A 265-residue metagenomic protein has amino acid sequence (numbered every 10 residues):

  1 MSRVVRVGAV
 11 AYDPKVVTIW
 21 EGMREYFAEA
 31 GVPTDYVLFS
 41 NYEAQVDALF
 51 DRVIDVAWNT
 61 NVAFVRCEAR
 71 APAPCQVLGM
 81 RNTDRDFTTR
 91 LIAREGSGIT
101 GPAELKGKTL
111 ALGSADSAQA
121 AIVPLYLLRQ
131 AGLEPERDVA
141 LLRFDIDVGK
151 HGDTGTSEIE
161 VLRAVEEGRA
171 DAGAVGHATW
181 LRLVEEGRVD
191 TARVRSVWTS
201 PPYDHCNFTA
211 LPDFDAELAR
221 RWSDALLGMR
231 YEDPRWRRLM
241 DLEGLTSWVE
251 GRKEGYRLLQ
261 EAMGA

Functional and structural regions predicted by a protein language model:
M1-V53, N59-V62, P234-A265: N-terminal hydrophobic or amphipathic helices and topogenic motifs
S2-A9, R81-A93, D138, L142-T154 (+2 more regions): Periplasmic-binding protein-like
V4-P14, E104-A121, L125-R129: Short loop->beta-strand "edge-of-pocket" segments that line small-molecule binding or catalytic clefts across diverse
Y36-D47, E136-R163: Short helix-initiation/N-cap motifs at beta->coil->alpha
A48-F50, L105, V165-E166: Hydrophobic residues within well-ordered alpha-helices
W58-P72, R129-Q130, I159-T191: A ligand-binding cleft/hinge motif common to bilobed small-molecule-binding domains
A73-T83: A structural signal for short loop-to-beta-strand junctions that line the ligand-binding cleft of periplasmic/secreted
A93-L110, S114-A115, P135-R137: Flexible hinge/capping segments at coil-to-helix
